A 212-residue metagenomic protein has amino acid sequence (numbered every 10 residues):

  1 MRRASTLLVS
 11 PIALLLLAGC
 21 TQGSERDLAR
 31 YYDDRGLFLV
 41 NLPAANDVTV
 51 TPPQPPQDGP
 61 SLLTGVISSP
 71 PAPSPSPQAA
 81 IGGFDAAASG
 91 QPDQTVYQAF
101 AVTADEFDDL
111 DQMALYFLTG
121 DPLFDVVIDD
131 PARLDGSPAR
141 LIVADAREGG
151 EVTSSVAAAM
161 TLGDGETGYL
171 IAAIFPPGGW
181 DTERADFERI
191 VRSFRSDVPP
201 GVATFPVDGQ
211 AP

Functional and structural regions predicted by a protein language model:
M1-S10: Bacterial N-terminal signal peptides that target proteins for export
L16-G19: C-terminal motif of bacterial Sec signal peptides marking the signal peptidase cleavage site
G23-E25, P53-L170, F175: Conserved polar/disulfide-associated segments of primarily extracytoplasmic proteins
D27-T51, Q210-A211: Post-signal peptide N-terminal segment of mature Sec-exported envelope proteins
V40, Q112-Y116, A185-R192: Solvent-exposed, polar/charged alpha-helical surfaces in well-ordered, non-transmembrane soluble domains, broadly
A45-V48, T167-P212: Surface-exposed amphipathic alpha-helical segments
